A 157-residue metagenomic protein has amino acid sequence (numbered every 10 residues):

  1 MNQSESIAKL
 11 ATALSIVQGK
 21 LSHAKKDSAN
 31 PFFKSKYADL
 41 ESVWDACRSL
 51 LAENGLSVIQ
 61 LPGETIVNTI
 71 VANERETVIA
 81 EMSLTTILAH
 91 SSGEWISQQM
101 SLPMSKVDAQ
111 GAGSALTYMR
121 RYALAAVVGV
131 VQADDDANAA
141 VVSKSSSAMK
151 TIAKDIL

Functional and structural regions predicted by a protein language model:
M1-L157: Polyanion-binding surfaces on beta-sheet-dominated domains and ring/shell assemblies
